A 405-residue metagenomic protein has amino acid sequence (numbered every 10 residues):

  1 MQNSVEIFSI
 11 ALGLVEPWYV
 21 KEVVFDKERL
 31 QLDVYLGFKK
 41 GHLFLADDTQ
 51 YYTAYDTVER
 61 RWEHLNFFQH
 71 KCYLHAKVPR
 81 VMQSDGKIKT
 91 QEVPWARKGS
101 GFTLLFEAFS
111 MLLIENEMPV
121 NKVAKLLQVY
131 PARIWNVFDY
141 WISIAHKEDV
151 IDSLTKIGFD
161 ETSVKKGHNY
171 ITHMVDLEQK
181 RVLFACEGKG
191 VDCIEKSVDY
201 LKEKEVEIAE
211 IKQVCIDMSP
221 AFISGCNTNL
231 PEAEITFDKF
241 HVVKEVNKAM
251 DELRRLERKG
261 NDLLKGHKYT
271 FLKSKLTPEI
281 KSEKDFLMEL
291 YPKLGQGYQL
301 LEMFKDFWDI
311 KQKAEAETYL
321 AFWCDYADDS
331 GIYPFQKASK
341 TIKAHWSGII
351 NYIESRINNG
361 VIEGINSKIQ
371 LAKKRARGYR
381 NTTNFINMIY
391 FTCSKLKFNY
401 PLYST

Functional and structural regions predicted by a protein language model:
M1-E92: Short, conserved DNA-binding cores of transcription-related domains
V58-H168, I208-A209, I349-I350: Short, positively charged, Gly/Tyr-enriched micro-motifs that form contact patches at catalytic or ligand/partner
G99-F102, L183-E207: Active-site beta-loop-alpha junctions of metal-dependent nucleic acid enzymes, especially the RNase H-like/DDE
G99-S110, N121, L183-G188, D328-S330 (+1 more regions): Acidic, glycine-enriched active-site microenvironments
Y130, W141-A145, M218, L253 (+1 more regions): The DNA-recognition helices of helix-turn-helix-type DNA-binding domains
F138, K166-N169, D176-K180, E187 (+3 more regions): Acidic/histidine-rich catalytic cores and adjacent linkers of DNA breakage/strand-transfer/modification proteins
V242-D262: Short alpha-helix plus adjacent loop in nuclease-associated cores
